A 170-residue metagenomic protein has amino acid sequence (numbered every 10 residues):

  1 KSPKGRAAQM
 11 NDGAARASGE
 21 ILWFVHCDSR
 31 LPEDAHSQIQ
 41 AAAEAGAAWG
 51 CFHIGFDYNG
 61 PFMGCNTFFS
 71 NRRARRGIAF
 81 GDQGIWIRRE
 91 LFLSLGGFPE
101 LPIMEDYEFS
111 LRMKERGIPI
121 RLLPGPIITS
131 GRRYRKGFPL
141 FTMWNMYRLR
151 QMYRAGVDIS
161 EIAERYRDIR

Functional and structural regions predicted by a protein language model:
K1-A17: Glycine-rich, basic loop-to-helix element that forms the pyrophosphate-binding segment of sugar-nucleotide handling
S18-G19, D82-L95: Conserved nucleotide-sugar donor-binding and metal-coordinating catalytic region shared by glycosyltransferases
L22: Short aromatic/hydrophobic "clamp" motif used to bind/position activated sugar donors
H26-R30: The conserved acidic donor/metal-binding loop of glycosyltransferases
E33-F62: Conserved donor NDP-sugar-binding/catalytic core segment of glycosyltransferases
W49-Y58, S70-I87: A recurrent flexible, glycine/aromatic-enriched loop bordering the glycosyltransferase active site that acts as
L93-F109: Donor nucleotide-sugar recognition loop
P99-L101, L111-I128: Catalytic donor-sugar/metal-binding loop of nucleotide-sugar-dependent glycosyltransferases
